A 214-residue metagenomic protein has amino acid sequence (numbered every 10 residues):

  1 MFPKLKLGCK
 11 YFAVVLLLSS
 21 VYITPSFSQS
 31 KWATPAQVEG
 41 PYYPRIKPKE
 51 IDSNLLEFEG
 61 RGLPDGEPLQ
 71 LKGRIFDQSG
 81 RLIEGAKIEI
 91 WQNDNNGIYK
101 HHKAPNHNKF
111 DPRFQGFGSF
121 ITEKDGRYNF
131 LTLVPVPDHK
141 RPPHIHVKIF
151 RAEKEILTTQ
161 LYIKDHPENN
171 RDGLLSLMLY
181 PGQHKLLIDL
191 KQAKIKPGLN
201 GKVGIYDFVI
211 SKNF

Functional and structural regions predicted by a protein language model:
F2-A13: Bacterial N-terminal signal peptides that target proteins for export
L5, Y22-I23: Intrinsically disordered, low-complexity serine/threonine-rich segments
Y11-V21: Bacterial N-terminal signal peptides
V21-Y22, I121: Serine/proline-rich low-complexity intrinsically disordered segments, especially terminal tails, linkers
T24-S28: Sec/Tat signal peptide C-region and signal peptidase I cleavage site
Q29-Q192, P197-F214: Beta-strand-dominated extracellular/periplasmic modules and repeats in secreted or surface-exposed proteins
